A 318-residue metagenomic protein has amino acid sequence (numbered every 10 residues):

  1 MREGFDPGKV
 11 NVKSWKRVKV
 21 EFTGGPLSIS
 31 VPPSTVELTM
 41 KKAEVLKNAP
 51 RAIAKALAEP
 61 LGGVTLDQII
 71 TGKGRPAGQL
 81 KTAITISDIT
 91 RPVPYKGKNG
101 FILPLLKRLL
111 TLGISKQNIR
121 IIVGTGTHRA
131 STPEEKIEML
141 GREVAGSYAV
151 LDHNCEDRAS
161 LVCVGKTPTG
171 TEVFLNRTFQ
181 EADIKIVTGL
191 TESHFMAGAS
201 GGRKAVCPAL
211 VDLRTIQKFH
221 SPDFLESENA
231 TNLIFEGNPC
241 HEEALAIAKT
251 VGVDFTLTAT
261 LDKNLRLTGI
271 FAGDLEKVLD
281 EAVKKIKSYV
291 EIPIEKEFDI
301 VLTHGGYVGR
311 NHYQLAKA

Functional and structural regions predicted by a protein language model:
M1-A56: N-terminal amphipathic/basic leader segments beginning at the initiator methionine
E44-G74, L279-Y289: Short N-terminal or domain-adjacent regulatory/targeting segments
L66-R129, K317-A318: N-terminal active-site beta-alpha-beta segment that forms phosphate/nucleotide-binding and substrate-recognition loops
A83-T85, I186-T188, D299-H304: Structural motif
D88-T90, L190-S193, Y307-V308: Short glycine-rich anion-binding loops that position phosphate/pyrophosphate groups of nucleotides and phosphorylated
K98-T171: Well-ordered mid-protein domain cores that form the structural environment of catalytic cofactors
P104, K284-A318: Hydrophobic alpha/beta core scaffold segments
V144-E297: Conserved, well-structured core segments that form the ligand-binding/active-site neighborhood of functional domains
